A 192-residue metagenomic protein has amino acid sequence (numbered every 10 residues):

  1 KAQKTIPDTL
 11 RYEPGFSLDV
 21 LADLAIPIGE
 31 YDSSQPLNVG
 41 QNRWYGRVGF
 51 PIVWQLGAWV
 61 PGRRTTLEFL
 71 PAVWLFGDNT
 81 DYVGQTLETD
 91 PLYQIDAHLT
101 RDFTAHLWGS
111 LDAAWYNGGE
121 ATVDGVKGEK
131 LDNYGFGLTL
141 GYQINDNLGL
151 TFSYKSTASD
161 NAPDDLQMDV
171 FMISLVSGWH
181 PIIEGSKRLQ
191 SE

Functional and structural regions predicted by a protein language model:
K1-D90: Outer-membrane pore/translocation modules
N79-E192: Outer membrane beta-barrel transmembrane domains
